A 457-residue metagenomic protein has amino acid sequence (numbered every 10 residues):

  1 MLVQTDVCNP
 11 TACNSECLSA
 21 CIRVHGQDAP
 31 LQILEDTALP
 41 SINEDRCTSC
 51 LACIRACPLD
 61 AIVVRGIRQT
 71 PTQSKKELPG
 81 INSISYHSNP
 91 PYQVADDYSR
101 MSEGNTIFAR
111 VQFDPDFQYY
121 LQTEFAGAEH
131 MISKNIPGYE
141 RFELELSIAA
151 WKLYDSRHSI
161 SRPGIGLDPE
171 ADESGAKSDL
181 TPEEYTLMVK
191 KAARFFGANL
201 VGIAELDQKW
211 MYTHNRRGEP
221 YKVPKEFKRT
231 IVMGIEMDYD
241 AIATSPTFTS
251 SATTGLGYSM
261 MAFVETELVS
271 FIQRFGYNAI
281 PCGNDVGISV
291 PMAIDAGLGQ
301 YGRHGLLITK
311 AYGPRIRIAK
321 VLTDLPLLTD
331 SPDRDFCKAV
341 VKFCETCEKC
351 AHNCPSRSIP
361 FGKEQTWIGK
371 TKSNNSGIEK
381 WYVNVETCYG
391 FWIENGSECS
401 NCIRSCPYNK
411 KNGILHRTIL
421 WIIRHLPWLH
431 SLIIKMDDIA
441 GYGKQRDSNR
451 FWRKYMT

Functional and structural regions predicted by a protein language model:
M1-V24, D28-Q32, T37-L39, N43-D114 (+1 more regions): Flanking helices and flexible, charged tails adjoining ferredoxin-like Fe-S electron-transfer domains in multi-subunit
L2, D6, A171-G175, F248-G255 (+1 more regions): Glycine- and acidic
N9, D45, L180-T181, M260 (+2 more regions): Residues that cap or flank secondary-structure elements
A12, A20, A29, A38 (+22 more regions): A sequence-composition feature that detects small, non-aromatic residues
N14, K190-K191, F196-K411, I422-I423: Catalytic cores of enzyme domains
E16, H25-D28, Q32, Y185 (+2 more regions): Functionally constrained cores in energy, signaling, and assembly domains
N43, G175-S178, G257: The substrate-binding groove and active-site-proximal loops of carbohydrate-active enzymes, especially glycoside
R68-A241, S245-F248: Non-catalytic, usually N-terminal nucleic-acid engagement modules in DNA/RNA processing proteins
